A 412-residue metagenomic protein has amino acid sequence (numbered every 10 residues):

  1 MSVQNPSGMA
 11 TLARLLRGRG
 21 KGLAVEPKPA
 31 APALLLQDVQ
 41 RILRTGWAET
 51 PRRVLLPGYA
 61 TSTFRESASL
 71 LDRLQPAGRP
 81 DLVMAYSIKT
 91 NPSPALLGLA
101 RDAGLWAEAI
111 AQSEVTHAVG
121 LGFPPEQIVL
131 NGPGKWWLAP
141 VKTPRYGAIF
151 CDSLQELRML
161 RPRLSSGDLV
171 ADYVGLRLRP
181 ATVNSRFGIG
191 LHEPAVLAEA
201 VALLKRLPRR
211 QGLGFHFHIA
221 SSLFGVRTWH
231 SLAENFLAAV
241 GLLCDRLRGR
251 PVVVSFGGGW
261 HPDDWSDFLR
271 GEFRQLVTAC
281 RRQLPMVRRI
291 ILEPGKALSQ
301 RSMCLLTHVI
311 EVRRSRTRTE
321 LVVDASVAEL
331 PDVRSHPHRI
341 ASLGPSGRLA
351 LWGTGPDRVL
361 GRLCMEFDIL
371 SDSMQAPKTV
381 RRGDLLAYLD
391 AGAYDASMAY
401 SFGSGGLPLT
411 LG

Functional and structural regions predicted by a protein language model:
M1-D172, L207, Q211, D245 (+3 more regions): A charged N-terminal "starter" segment
S2-G18, P180-S315, A376, G403-S404: Active-site loop/helix belt of alpha/beta enzymes
A48, R65, L276, R289-G412: Charged (often Lys/Glu-rich) extended helix/loop segments that serve as interaction or gating elements
A60, K89, A111, T143 (+6 more regions): Conserved, mostly hydrophobic/aromatic
T90-P92, S113-E114, G134-W136, S153-Q155 (+7 more regions): Active-site-proximal loop/turn and secondary-structure-junction residues that shape catalytic pockets, frequently
L99-A100, G122-P124, T143-P144, R163-S166 (+6 more regions): Short, glycine/charged-enriched secondary-structure capping and boundary segments
A118-V119, P140, L160-R161, W265-S266 (+2 more regions): Short glycine-/acidic-enriched loop or helix-start segments at secondary-structure transitions that form or flank
